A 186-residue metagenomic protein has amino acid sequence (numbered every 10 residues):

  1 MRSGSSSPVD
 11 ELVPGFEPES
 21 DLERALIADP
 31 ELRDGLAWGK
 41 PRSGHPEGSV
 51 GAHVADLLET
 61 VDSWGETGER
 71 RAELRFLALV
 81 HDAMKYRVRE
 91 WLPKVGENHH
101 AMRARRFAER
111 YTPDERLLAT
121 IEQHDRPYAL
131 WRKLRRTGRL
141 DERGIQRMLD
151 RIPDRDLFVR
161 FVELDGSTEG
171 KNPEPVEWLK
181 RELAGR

Functional and structural regions predicted by a protein language model:
M1-W91: Acidic/His-rich, divalent-metal-binding segments that scaffold phosphate/diphosphate chemistry
R33-A37, K133-T137, P173-E177: Short coil/turn segments at secondary-structure boundaries
G35-L36, G138-I145, R181-R186: A signal for specific C-terminal beta-sheet/loop modules enriched in small/flexible residues with GP/PG/PP motifs
H53, L117, P175-W178: General structural feature for long, well-ordered alpha-helical segments within catalytic domains of soluble enzymes
S63-T168: Divalent metal-dependent catalytic cores for phosphoryl transfer on phosphate-bearing substrates
G166-R186: Structural signal for terminal/edge beta-strands and the immediately following C-terminal loop/tail that closes
